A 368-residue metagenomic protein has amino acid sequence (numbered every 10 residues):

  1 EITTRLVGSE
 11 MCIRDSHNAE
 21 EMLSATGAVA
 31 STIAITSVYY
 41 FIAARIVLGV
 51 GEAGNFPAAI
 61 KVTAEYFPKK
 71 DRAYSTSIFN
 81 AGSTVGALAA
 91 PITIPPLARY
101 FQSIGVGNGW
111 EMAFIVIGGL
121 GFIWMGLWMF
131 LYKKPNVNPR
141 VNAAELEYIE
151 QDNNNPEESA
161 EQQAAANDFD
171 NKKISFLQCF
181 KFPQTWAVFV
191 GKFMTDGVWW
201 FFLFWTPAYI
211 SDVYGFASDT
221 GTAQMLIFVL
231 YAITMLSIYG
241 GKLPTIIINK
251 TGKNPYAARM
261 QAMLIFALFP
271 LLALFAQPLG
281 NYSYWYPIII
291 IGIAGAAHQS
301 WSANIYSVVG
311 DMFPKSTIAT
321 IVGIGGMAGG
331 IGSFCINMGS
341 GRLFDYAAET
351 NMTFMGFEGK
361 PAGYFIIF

Functional and structural regions predicted by a protein language model:
E1-I13: Single conserved hydrophobic/aromatic residue that forms the stacking wall/gate of nucleotide- or nucleobase-binding
A44-G82: Cytoplasmic helix-loop-helix junction between adjacent transmembrane helices in 12-TM secondary transporters
A73-R99, L230-I238, G326-N337: Glycine-rich segments within core transmembrane alpha-helices of 12-TM secondary carriers
T84-P139: Helix-loop-helix hairpin linking two adjacent transmembrane segments in secondary transporters
T93-G105, I210-S211, L243-P244, I248 (+1 more regions): Interfacial helix-cap and linker-helix signal at transmembrane-aqueous boundaries of multi-pass secondary transporters
R99-G118, D219, A258-Q261, R342-F368: A membrane-interface helix-boundary motif in multi-pass transporters
L177-K242, H298-S302, Y306, S333-G341: Extracytoplasmic gate region of multi-pass secondary transporters
Y256-N304: C-terminal transmembrane helical hairpin of 12-TM major facilitator-type secondary transporters
